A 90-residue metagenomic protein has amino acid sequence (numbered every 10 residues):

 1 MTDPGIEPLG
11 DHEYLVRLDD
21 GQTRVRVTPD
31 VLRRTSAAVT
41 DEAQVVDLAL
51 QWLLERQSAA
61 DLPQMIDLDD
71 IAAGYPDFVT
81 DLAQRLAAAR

Functional and structural regions predicted by a protein language model:
T2-T35, A72-A89: N-terminal intrinsically disordered, cationic/polar leader segments that include organellar targeting peptides
T35-A43: Ordered, soluble secondary-structure elements with a strong preference for glycine-centered loop motifs and nearby
E42-A87: Acidic, low-complexity intrinsically disordered segments
